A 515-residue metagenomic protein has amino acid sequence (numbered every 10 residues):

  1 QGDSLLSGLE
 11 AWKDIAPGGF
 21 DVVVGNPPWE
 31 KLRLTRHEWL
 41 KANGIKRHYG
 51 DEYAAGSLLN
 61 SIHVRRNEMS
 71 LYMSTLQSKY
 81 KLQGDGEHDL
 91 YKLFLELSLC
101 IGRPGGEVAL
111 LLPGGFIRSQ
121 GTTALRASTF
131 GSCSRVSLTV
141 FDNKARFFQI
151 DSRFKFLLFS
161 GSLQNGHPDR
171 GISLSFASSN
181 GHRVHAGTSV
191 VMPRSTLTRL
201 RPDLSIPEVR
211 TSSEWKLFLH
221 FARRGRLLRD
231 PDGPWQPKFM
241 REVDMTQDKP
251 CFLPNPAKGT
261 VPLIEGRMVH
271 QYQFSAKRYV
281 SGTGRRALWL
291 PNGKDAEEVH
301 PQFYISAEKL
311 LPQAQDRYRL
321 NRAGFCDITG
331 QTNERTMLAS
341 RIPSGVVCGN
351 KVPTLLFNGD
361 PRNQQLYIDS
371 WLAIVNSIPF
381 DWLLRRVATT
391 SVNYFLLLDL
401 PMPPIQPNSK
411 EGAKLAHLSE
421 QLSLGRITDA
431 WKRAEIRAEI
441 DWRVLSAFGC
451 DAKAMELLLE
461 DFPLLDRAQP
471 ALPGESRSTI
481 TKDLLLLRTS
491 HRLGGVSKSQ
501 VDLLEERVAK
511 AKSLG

Functional and structural regions predicted by a protein language model:
S4-G515: S-adenosyl-L-methionine
